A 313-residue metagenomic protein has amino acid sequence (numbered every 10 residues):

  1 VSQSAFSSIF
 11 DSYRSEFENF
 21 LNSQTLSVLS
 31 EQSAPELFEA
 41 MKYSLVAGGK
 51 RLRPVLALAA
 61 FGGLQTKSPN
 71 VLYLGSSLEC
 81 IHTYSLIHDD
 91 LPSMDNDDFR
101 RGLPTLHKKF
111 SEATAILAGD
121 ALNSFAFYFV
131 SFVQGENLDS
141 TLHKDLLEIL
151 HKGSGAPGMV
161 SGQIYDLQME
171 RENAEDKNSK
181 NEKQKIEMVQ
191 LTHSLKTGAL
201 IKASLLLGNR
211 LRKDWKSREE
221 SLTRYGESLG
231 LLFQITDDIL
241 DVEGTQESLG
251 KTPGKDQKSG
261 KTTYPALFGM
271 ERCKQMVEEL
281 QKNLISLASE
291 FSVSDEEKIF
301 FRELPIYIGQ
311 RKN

Functional and structural regions predicted by a protein language model:
V1-T25: N-terminal amphipathic/basic leader segments beginning at the initiator methionine
T25, E31-S289, E296-G309: Mg2+-dependent prenyl diphosphate-binding active-site environment of isoprenoid biosynthetic enzymes
K312-N313: Short cytosolic juxtamembrane segments of multi-pass membrane proteins
